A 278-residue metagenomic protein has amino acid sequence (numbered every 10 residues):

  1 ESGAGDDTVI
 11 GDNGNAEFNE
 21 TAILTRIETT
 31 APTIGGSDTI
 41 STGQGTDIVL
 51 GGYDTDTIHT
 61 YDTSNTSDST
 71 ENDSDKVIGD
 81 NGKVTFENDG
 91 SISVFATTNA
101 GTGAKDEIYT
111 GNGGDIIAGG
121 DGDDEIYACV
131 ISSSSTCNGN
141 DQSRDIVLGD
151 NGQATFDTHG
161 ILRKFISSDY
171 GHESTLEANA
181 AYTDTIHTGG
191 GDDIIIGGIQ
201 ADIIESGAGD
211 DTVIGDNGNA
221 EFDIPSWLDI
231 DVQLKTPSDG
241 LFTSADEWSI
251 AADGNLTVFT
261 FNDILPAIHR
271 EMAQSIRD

Functional and structural regions predicted by a protein language model:
G5-T42, I48, H59-Y109, Y127-T185 (+1 more regions): Acidic/polar low-complexity surface segments
D12, L50-D54, T60, A118-D123 (+4 more regions): Mobile, glycine-rich extracellular loop/lid and propeptide segments that shape or gate substrate/ligand access
T42-Q44, T110-G113, H187-D193, G197-Q200: Extracellular repeat-rich scaffold modules on cell surfaces
